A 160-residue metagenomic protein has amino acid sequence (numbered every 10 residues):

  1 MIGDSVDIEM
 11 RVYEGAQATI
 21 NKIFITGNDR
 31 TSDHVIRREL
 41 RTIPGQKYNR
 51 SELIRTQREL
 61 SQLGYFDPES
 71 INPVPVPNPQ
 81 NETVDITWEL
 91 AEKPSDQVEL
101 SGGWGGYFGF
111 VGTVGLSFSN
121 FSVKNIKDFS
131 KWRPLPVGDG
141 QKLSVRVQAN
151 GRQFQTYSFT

Functional and structural regions predicted by a protein language model:
M1-G106, I126-F154: Periplasmic polypeptide-binding modules associated with outer-membrane biogenesis and secretion
V84-I86, F110-V114, Q155-F159: Hydrophobic, lipid-facing positions within transmembrane beta-strands of outer-membrane proteins
G112-S117, K124: A short, contiguous, amphipathic alpha-helix enriched in charged residues
F118-N120, A149: Residue-level signature of outer-membrane beta-barrel architecture
